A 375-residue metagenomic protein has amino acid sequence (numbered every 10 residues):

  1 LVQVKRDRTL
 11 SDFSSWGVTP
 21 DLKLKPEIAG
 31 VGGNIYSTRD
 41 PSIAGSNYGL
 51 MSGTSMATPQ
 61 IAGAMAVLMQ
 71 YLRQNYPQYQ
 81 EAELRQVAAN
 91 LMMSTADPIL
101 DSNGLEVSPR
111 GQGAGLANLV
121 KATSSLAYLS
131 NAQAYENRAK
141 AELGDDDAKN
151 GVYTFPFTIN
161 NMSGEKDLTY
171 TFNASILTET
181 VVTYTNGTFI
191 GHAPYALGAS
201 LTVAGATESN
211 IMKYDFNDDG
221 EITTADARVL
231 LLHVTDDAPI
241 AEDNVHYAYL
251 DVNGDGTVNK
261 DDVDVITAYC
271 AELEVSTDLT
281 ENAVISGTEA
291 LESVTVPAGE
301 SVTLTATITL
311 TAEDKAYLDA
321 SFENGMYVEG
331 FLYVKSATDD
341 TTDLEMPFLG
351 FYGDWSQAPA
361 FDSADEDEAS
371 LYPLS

Functional and structural regions predicted by a protein language model:
L1, A29-N103, A316, F322: Hydrolase catalytic cores
L1-P26: Structured lumen-facing ectodomains of secretory-pathway proteins
T9-S14, L119-K166, N173, Y184-N186 (+2 more regions): Beta-sheet-dominated interaction scaffolds and their linkers
L129-K140, E165-N210, E272-L318: Surface-exposed binding patches on compact interaction domains or structured appendages
K149-P156, S321-F331: Short, solvent-exposed loop/turn segments enriched in Ser/Thr/Gly
T207-S286: Cellulosome-associated attachment modules in secreted, modular CAZymes
Y317-D319, N324, F331-L344: Ser/Thr/Pro-rich, low-complexity mucin-like regions that serve as glycosylated stalks/linkers or repetitive adhesive
F351-A358: Extracellular interdomain linker/stem segments of modular secreted and single-pass surface proteins
